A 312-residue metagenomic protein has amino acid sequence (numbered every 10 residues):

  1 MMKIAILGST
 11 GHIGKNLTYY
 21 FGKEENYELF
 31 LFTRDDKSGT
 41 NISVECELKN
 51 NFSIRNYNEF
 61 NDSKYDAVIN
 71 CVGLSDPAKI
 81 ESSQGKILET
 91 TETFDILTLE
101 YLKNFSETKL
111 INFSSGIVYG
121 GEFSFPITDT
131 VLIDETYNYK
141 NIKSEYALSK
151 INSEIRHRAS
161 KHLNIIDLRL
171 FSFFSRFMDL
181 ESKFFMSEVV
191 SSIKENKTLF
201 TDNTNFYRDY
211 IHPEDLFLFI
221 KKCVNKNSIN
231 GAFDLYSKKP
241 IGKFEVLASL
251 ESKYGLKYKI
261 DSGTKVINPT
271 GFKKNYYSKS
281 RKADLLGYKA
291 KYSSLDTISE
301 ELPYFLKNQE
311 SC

Functional and structural regions predicted by a protein language model:
I4-E24: N-terminal Rossmann NAD(P)H-binding glycine-rich loop of SDR-like oxidoreductase domains
N51-E92: NAD(P)H-binding glycine-rich loop region in Rossmannoid oxidoreductase-like domains and their noncatalytic homologs
P77, N112-T128, E145-I151, F173-M178: Conserved catalytic-site region of short-chain dehydrogenase/reductase
L88, V131-L132, N138-I151, D179 (+3 more regions): Short-chain dehydrogenase/reductase
T91-T98, E145-H157: Conserved catalytic Lys-bearing alpha helix of Rossmann-like short-chain dehydrogenase/reductases
I96-N141: Conserved Rossmann-fold NAD(P)-dependent oxidoreductase catalytic core, especially the SDR/UDP-sugar
I155-R208, P213, L250: NAD(P)-dependent short-chain dehydrogenase/reductase
N196-K197, T201-C312: C-terminal substrate-binding subdomain of Rossmann-fold SDR/epimerase-dehydratase oxidoreductases
